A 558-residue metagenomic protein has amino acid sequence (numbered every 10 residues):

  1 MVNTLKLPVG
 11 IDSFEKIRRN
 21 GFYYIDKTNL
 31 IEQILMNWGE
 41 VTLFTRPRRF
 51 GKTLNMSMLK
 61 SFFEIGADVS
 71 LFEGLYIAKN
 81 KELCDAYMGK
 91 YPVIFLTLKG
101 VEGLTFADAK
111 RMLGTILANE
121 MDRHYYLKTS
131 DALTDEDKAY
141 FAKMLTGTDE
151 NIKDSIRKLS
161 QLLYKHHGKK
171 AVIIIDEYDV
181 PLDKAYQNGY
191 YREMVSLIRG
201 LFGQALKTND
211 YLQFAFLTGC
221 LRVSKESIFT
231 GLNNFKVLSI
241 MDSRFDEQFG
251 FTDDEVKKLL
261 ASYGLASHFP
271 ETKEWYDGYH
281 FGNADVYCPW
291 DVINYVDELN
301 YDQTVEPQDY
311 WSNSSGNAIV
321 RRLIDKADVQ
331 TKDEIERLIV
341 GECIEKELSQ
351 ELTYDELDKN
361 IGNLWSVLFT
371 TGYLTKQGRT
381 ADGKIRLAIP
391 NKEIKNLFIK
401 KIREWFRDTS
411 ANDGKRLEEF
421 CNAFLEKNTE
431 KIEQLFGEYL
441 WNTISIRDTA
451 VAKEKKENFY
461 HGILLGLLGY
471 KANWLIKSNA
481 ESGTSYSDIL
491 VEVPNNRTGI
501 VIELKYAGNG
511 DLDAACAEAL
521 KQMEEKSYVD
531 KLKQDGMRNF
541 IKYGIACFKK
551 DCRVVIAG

Functional and structural regions predicted by a protein language model:
M1-K456, K471-N473: Phosphate-binding site recognition
T429-G558: Structural signature of nuclease core domains in nucleic-acid processing machines
